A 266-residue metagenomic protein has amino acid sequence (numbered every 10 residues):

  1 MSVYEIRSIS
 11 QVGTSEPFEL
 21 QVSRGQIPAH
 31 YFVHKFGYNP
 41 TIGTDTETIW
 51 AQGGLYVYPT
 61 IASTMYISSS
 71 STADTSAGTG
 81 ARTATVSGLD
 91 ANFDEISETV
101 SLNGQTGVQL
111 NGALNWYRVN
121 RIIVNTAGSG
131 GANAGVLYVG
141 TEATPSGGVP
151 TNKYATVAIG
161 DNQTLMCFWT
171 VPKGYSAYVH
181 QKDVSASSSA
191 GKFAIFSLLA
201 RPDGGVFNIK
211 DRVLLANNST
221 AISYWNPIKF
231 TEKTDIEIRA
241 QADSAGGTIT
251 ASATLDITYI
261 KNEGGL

Functional and structural regions predicted by a protein language model:
S2-R118, N125-L266: Beta-strand-centric surfaces of beta-sandwich/beta-rich domains
